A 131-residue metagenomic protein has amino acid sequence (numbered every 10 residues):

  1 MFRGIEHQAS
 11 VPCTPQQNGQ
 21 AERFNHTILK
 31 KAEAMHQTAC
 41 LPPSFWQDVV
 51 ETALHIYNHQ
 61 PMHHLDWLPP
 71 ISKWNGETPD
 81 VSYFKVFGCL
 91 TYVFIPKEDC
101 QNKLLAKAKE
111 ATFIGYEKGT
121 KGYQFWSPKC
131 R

Functional and structural regions predicted by a protein language model:
M1-R131: HHCC-type zinc-binding knuckle of retroelement integrases
